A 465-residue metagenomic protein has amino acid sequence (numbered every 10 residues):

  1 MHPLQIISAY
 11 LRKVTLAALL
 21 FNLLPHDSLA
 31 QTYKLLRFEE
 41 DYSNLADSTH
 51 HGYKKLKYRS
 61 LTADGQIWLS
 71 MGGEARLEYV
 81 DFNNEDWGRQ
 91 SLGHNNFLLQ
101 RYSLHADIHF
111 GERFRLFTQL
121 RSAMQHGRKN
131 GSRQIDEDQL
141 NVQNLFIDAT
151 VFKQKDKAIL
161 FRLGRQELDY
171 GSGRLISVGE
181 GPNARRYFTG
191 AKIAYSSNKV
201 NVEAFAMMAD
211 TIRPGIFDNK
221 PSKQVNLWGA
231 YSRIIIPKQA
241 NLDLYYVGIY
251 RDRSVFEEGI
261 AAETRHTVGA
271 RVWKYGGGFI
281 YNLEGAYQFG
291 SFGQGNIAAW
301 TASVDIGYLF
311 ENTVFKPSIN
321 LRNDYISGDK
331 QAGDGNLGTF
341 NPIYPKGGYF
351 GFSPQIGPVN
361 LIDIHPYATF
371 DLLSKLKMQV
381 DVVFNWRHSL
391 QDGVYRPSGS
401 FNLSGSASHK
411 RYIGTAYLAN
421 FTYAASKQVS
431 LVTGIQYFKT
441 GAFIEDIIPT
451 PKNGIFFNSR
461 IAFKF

Functional and structural regions predicted by a protein language model:
D27-H94, I319, N323: N-terminal periplasmic/intermembrane-space "pro-region" immediately following the signal or transit peptide
T32-H50, E258, G295-S406: Extracellular/periplasmic loop regions
T32-R37, K452-F465: Outer-membrane beta-barrel "beta-signal"
L56-L61, S103-H105, F146-D148, K192-A194 (+6 more regions): Outer-membrane beta-barrel architecture
M71-G73, T118, F161-L163, I193 (+9 more regions): Membrane-embedded beta-strand positions of outer-membrane beta-barrel proteins
L77-N83, L120-H126, R165-D169, S197-K199 (+8 more regions): Transmembrane beta-strands of outer-membrane beta-barrel pores
N83-Q100, F110-K157, R174-S177, G215 (+5 more regions): Surface-exposed loop and membrane-interface regions of Gram-negative outer-membrane beta-barrel proteins
V151, K155-F161, R174-L175, G179-G333 (+2 more regions): Signature for the C-terminal beta-barrel architecture of outer-membrane proteins
